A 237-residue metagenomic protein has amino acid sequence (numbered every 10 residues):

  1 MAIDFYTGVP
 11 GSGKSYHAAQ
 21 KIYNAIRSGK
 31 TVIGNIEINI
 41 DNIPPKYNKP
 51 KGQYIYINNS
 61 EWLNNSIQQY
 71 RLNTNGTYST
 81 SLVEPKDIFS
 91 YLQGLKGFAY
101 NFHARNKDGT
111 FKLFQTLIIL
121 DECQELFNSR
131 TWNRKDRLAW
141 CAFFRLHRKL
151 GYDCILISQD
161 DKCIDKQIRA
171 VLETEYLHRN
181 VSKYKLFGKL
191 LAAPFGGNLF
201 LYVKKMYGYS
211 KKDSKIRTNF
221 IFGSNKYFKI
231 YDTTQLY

Functional and structural regions predicted by a protein language model:
M1-G8, E125-T131: Short, basic, glycine/proline-bearing loop/turn elements
A2-D4, V32, T116-L120, C154: Generic beta-sheet signal
A2-I26: Glycine-rich P-loop/Walker A and Walker A-like loops and their local beta1-loop-alpha1 context in P-loop NTPases
K14-S15, I40-D41, K162-D165: Short, well-ordered alpha-helical microsegments
K30-N39: Short beta-strand-centered segment that lines the nucleotide-binding/catalytic pocket of NTP-utilizing
D41-A142: Conserved nucleotide-sensing/catalytic segment adjacent to the nucleotide-binding pocket in NTP-handling enzymes
F111-Q115, C123-K211: Replace "adjacent to P-loop NTPase cores in ATP/GTP-dependent enzymes" with "adjacent to NTP-binding cores
L201-Y237: C-terminal alpha-helical "lid" subdomain
